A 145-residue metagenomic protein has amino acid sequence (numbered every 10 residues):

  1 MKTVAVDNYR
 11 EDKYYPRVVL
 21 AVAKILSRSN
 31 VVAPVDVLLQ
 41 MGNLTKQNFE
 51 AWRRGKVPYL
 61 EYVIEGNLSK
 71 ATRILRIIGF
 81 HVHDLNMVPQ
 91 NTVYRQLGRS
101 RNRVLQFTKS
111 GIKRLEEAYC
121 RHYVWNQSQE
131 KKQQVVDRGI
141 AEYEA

Functional and structural regions predicted by a protein language model:
M1, V37, E144-A145: Polar low-complexity intrinsically disordered regions
M1-N8: Short, Lys/Arg-enriched N-terminal segment that forms or immediately precedes the first helix of a structured domain
N8-D12, L68: Alpha-solenoid helical-repeat scaffolds
E11-V35, Q40, L44-V63: Positively charged, polyanion-binding regions of nucleic-acid-associated proteins
Q47, Y62-V63, L68-A145: Phospho-regulated, low-complexity intrinsically disordered regions of nuclear gene-regulatory and chromatin-associated
